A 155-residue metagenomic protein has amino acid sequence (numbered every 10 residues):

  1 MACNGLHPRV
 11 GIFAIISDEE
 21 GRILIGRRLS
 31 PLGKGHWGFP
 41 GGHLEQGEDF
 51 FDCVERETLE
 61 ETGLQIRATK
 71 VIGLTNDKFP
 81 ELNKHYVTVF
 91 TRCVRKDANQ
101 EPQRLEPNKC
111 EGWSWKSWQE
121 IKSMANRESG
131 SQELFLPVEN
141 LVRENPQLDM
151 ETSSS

Functional and structural regions predicted by a protein language model:
M1-I23, P40, L74, V89-R92: Conserved N-terminal beta-strand and adjoining loop/helix that marks the start of the Nudix/MutT-like hydrolase domain
H7-R9, K34, F39, I66 (+1 more regions): Short connector loops at helix/strand junctions that flank enzyme active sites, especially segments positioning acidic
D18, R22-E60: Conserved Nudix-box catalytic region and its N-terminal flanking loop in Nudix hydrolases and closely related
L44-R67, T75-G130, E151: Unchanged
G130-S155: Charged phosphate-binding loop/patch that engages nucleotide di/tri-phosphates or the phosphate backbone of nucleic
